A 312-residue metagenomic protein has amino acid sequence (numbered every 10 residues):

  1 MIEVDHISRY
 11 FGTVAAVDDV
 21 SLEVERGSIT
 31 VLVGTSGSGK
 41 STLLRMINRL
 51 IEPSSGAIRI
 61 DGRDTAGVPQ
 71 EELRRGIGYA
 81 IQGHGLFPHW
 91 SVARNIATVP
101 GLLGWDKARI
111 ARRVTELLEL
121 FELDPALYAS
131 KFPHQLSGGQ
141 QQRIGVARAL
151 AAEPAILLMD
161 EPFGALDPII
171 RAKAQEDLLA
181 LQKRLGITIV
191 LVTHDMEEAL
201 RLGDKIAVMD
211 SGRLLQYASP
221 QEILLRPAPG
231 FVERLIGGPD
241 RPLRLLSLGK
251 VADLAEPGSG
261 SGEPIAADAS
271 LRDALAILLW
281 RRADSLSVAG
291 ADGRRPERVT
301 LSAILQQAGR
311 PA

Functional and structural regions predicted by a protein language model:
N48: Helix-to-loop junction immediately C-terminal to a conserved catalytic motif
T65-G78, L102, A108, P227: ABC ATPase NBD coupling module
A108-L127: Conserved ABC ATPase "signature" region
K131-L136, Q140: Conserved ABC ATPase signature
E153: Conserved catalytic motifs of ABC-family nucleotide-binding domains
Y217-A218, R226, R298: ABC ATPase "signature
